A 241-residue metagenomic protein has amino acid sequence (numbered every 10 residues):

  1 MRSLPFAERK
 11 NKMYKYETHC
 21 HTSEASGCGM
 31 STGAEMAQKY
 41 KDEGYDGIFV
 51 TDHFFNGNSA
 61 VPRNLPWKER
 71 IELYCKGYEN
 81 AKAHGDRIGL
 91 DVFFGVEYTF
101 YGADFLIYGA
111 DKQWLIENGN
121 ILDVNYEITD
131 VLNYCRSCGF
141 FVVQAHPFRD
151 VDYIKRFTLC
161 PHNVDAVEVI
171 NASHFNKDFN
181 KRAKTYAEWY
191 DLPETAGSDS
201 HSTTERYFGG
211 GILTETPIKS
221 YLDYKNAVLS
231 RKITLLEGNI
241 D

Functional and structural regions predicted by a protein language model:
R2-T18, T22, T32-Q38, Y101-W114 (+3 more regions): Charged catalytic cores and adjacent phosphate/nucleic-acid-binding surfaces used for phosphate/nucleic-acid chemistry
R2-T99, P161-H162, S202-T204: An N-terminally biased module of ancient metal coordination in phosphate/nucleic-acid-related enzymes
F49-V50, V143-Q144, E168: Conserved beta-strand positions in the central sheet of alpha/beta enzyme cores
H53, P147, A172: Flexible loop residues that form catalytic and substrate-binding hotspots at small-molecule/glycan-binding clefts
G95, A145, G197-S198: Generic beta-sheet signal
N120-V124: Active-site-proximal loop/helix segment associated with metal-binding centers of metalloenzymes
N125, T129-Y134: Short, acidic loop-to-helix structural element flanking the phosphoryl-transfer center in phosphate-processing enzymes
